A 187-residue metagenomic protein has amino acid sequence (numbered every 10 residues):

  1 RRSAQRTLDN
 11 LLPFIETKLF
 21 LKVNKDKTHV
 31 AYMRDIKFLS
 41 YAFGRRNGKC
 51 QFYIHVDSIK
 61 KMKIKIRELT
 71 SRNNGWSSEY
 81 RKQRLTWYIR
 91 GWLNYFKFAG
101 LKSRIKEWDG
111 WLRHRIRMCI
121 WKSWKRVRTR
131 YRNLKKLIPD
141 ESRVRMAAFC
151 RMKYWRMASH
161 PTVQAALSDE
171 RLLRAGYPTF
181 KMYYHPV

Functional and structural regions predicted by a protein language model:
R1-V187: Non-catalytic terminal/accessory segments
